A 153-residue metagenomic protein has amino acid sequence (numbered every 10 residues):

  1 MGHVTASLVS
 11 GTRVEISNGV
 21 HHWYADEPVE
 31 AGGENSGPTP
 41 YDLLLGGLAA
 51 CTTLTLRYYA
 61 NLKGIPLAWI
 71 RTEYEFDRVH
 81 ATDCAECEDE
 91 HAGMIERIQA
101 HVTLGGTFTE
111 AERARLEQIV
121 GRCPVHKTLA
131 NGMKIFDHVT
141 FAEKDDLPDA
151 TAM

Functional and structural regions predicted by a protein language model:
M1-G46, R57-M153: Extended beta-strand/beta-hairpin segments
